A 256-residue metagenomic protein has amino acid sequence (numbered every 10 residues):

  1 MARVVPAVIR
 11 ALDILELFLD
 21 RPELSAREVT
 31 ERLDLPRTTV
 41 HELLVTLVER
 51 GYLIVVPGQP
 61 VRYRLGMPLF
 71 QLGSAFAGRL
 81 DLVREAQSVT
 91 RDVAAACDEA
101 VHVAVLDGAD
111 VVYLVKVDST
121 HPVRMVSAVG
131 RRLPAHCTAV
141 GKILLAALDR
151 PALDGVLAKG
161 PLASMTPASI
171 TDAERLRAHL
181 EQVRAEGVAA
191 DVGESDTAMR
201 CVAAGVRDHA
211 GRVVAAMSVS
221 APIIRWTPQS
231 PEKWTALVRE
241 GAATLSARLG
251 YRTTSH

Functional and structural regions predicted by a protein language model:
M1-R84, A243-Y251: N-terminal helix-turn-helix
V4-V8, R62, G66, R79 (+7 more regions): Short, structured helix-loop boundary elements
S74-P122, A147-R150, L176-Q182: All-alpha effector-binding/dimerization core of bacterial HTH-type transcriptional repressors
V105, V115-K116, S127, C137 (+1 more regions): Residue-level recognition of conserved beta-strand positions in structured domain cores
P122-T197: Short, solvent-exposed recognition segments
G155, P161-S164, A242-H256: Cysteine/selenocysteine-centered motifs that mediate thiol-based redox chemistry or coordinate metal-sulfur cofactors
D172-A242: Extended hydrophobic
